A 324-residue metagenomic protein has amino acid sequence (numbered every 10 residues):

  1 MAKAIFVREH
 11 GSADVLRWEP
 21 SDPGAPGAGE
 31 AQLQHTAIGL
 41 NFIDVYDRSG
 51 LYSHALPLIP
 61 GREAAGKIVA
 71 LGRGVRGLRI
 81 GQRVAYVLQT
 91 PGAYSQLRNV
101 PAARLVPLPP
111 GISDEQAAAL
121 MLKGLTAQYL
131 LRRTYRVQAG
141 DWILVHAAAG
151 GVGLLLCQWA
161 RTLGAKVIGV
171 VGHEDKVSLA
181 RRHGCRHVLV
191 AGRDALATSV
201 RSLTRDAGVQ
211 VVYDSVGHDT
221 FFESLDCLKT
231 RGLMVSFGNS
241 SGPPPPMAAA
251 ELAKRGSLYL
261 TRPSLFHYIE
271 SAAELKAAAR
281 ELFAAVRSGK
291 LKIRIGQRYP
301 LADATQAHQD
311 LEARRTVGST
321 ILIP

Functional and structural regions predicted by a protein language model:
D22-G39, S49-P91: Glycine-rich beta-strand-centered segment in the early N-terminal region that forms part of a ligand/cofactor-binding
Y46, Y86-A149, W159: NAD(P)H dinucleotide-binding glycine-rich loop of Rossmann-like/cofactor-binding domains, especially the beta1-alpha1
R83, W142, K166, G232-L233 (+1 more regions): Short glycine-centered segments of the SAM/dcSAM-binding site in methyltransferase folds
V152: Hydrophobic/small residue at the entry helix of a nucleotide-binding pocket
R161-T220, S271: Adenosine-nucleotide cofactor-binding segment
V171, D219-K290, P324: Glycine-rich phosphate-binding loop and adjacent beta-alpha segment of Rossmann(oid) nucleotide-cofactor-binding
A272-P324: C-terminal hydrophobic helical "lid"/dimerization subdomain of Rossmann-like NAD(P)H-dependent oxidoreductases
